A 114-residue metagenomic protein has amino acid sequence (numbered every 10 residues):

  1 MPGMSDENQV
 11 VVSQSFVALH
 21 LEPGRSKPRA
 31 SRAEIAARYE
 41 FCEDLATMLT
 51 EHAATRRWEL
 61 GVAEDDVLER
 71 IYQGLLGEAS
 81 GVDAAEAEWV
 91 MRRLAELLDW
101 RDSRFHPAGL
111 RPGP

Functional and structural regions predicted by a protein language model:
M1-L45: Intrinsically disordered, low-complexity linker/tail regions enriched in Pro/Ser/Thr and polar/acidic residues
R29-A36, E40, T55-W58, G77-G81: Generic amphipathic alpha-helical segments used as scaffolds and interaction surfaces in large, multi-domain proteins
F41-D65: Positively charged, polyanion-binding regions of nucleic-acid-associated proteins
A63-V67, W89-V90: Short, well-ordered alpha-helical segments that carry or flank key catalytic/ligand-binding motifs at enzyme/regulatory
I71-Y72: Short, well-structured alpha-helical segments that form the helix of a local strand-helix-strand
L75-P114: Amphipathic alpha-helical binding modules
